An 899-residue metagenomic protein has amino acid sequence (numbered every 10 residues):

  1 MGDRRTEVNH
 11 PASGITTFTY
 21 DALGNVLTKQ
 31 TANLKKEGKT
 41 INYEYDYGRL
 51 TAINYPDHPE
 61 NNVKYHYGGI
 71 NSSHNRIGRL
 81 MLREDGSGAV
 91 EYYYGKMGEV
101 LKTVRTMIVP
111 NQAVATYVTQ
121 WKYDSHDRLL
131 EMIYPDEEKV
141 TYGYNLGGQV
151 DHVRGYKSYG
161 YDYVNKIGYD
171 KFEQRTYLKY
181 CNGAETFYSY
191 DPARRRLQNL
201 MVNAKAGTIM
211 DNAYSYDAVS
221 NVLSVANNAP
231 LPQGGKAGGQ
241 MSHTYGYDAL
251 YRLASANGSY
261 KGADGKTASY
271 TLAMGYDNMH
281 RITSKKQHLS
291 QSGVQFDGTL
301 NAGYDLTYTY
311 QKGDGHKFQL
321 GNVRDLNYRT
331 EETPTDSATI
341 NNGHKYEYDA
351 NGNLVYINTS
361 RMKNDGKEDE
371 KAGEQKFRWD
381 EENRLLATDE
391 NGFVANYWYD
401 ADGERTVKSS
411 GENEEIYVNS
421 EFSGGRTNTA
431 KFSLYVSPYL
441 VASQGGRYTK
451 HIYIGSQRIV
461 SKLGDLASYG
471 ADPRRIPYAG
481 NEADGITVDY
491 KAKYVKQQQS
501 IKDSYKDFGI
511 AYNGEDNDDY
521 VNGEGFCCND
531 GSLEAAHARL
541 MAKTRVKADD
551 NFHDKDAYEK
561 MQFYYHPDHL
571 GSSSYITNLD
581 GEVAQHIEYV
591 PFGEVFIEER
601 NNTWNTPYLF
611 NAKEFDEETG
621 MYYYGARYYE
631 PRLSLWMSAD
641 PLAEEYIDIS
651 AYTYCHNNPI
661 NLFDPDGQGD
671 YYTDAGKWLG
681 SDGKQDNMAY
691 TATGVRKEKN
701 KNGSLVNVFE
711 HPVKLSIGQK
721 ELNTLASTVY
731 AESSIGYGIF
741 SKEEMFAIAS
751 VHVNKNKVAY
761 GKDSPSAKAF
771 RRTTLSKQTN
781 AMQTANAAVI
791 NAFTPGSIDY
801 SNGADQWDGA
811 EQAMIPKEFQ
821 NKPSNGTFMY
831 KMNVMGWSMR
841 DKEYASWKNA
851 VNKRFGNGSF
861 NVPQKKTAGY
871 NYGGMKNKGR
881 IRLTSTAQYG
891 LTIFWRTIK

Functional and structural regions predicted by a protein language model:
M1, E7-S13, T28-K35, A52-P59 (+26 more regions): Beta-turn initiation residues at beta-strand->coil junctions
R4, N25, R49, E99 (+14 more regions): Generic structural signal for coil-to-beta-strand starts
A12-G14, E37-K39, E60-N61, G86-G88 (+15 more regions): Short, small/polar residue-rich loop motifs at catalytic or cofactor-binding pockets
F18, I41-Y43, Y65, Y92 (+20 more regions): A residue-level detector for well-ordered beta-strand positions
K35-K36, H74-N75, V109-A113, L231-A237 (+6 more regions): Intrinsically disordered, low-complexity Ser/Thr- and acidic-rich flexible linkers and loops, especially at boundaries
G69, Y310, E415, E421-R426 (+2 more regions): A motif-centric feature for acidic-aromatic and gly/ser/thr-rich catalytic loops and repeats
D465-Q497, I501, F508, G581-R600 (+4 more regions): Short turn/helix-capping motifs enriched in Asx and small/polar residues
S716-K899: Bacterial extracytoplasmic/cell-wall-associated proteins, especially those involved in peptidoglycan
